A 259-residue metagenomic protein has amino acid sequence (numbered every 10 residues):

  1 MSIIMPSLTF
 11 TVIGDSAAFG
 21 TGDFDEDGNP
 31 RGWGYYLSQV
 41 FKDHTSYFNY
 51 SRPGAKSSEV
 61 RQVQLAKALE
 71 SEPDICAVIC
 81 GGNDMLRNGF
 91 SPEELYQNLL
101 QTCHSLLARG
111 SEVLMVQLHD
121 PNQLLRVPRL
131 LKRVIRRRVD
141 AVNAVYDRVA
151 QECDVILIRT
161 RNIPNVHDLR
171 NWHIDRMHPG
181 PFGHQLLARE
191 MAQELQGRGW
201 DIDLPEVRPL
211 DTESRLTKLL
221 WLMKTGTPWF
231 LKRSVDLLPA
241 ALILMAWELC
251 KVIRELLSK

Functional and structural regions predicted by a protein language model:
M1-P53, V63-E72: Serine-esterase "nucleophile elbow" of acetyl-processing enzymes
I4, E152, D175-K259: Conserved catalytic region of serine esterases and O-acyltransferases that act on ester linkages in lipids
G22-G28, E59-V60, R87-P92, R133-V134: Short, solvent-exposed loop/turn segments at secondary-structure boundaries
Y36, E94-A108, A141-R148: Alpha-helical scaffolding segments of alpha/beta enzyme cores, especially the outer helices of TIM-barrel or partial
N49-S51, Q117, R159-N162: Residue-level recognition of beta-strand->loop/alpha-helix junctions
S57-E94, D120-P121: Oxyanion-hole/transition-state-stabilizing segment in secreted/luminal serine hydrolases and related acyltransferases
A108-V113, V155: A short helix->loop->beta-strand "cap" motif at the edges of active sites that frequently abuts
Q123-T160, P181: Substrate-gating cap/lid alpha-helix
